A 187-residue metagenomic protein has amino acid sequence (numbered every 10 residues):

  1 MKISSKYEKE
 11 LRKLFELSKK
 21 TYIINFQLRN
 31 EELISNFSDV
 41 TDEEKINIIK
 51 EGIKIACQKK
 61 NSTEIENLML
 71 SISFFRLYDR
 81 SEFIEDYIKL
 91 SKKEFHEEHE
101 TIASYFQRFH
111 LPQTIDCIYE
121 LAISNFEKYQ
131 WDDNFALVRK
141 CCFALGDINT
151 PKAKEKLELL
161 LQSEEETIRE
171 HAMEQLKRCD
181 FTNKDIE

Functional and structural regions predicted by a protein language model:
K2-R12, D42-A56, Y78-K93, L111-E127 (+2 more regions): Amphipathic alpha-helical scaffolding segments comprising HEAT/armadillo-like alpha-solenoid repeats
L17-S18: Long alpha-helical scaffold regions
Y22-I24, K60: Charged, low-complexity interaction regions
L28-E43, I55, S62-D79, K89 (+3 more regions): Structural detector for internal amphipathic alpha-helices that build alpha-solenoid repeat scaffolds
N61, E94-F95, F126, N134 (+1 more regions): Short inter-helical turns and helix N-cap capping residues of alpha-solenoid HEAT/ARM repeat scaffolds
